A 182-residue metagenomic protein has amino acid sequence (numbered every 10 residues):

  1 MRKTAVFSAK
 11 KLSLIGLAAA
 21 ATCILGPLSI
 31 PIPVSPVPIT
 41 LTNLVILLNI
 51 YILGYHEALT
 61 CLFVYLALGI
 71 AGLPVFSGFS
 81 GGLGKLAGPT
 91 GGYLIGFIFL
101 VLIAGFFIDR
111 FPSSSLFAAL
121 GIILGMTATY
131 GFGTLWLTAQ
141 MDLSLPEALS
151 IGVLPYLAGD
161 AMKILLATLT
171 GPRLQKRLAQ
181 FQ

Functional and structural regions predicted by a protein language model:
M1-L17, I151-Q182: Alpha-helical transmembrane segments and their cytosolic interface
M1-L59: Hydrophobic transmembrane alpha-helices
R2, S13-L17, I24, L83-A128: Short helix-perturbing small/polar motifs within transmembrane alpha-helices
S8-K11, Y55-T60, F111-F117, S144-L145: Membrane-helix interface segments
L12, G16, A20, I24 (+12 more regions): Generic alpha-helical transmembrane segments of integral inner-membrane proteins, especially permease/transport modules
G26-P38, L66-L100: Interfacial aromatic-anchored transmembrane helix boundaries in multi-pass membrane proteins
I52-L53, I103-F111, L174-L178: Structural signal for the C-terminal ends of transmembrane alpha-helices and the immediately following loop
L73-F79, W136-S150: Interfacial helix-loop-helix junctions of multi-pass membrane proteins
